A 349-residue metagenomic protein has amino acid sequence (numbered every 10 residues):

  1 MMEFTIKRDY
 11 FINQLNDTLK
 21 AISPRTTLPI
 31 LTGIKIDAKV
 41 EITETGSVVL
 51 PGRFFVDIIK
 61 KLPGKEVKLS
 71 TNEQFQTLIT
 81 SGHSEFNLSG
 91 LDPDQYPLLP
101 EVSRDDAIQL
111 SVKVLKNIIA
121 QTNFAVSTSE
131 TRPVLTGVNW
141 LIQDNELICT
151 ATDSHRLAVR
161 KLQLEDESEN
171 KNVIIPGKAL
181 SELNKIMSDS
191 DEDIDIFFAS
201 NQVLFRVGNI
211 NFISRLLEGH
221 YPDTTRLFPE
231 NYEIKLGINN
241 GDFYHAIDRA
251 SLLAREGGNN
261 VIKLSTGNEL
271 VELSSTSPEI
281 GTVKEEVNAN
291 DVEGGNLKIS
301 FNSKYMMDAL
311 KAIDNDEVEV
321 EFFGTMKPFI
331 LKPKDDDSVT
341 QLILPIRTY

Functional and structural regions predicted by a protein language model:
M1-Y349: Structural preference for solvent-exposed beta-strand-turn elements and adjacent flexible terminal/loop segments within
